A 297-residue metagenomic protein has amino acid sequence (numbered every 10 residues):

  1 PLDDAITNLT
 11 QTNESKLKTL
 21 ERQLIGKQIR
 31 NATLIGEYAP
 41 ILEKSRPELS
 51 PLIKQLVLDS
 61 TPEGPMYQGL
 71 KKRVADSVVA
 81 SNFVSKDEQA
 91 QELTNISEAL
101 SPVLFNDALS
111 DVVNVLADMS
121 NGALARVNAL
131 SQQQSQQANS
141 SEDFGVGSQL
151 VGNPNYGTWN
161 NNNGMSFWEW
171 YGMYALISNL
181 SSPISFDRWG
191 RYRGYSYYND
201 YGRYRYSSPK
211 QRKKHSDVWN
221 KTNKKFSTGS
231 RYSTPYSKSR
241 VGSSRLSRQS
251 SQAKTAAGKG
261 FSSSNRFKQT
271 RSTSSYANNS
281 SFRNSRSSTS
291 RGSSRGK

Functional and structural regions predicted by a protein language model:
P1-Y206: N-terminal low-complexity segments enriched in Gly/Pro/Tyr/Ser
N155-N163, L180-K297: Low-complexity, repeat-rich tail regions
